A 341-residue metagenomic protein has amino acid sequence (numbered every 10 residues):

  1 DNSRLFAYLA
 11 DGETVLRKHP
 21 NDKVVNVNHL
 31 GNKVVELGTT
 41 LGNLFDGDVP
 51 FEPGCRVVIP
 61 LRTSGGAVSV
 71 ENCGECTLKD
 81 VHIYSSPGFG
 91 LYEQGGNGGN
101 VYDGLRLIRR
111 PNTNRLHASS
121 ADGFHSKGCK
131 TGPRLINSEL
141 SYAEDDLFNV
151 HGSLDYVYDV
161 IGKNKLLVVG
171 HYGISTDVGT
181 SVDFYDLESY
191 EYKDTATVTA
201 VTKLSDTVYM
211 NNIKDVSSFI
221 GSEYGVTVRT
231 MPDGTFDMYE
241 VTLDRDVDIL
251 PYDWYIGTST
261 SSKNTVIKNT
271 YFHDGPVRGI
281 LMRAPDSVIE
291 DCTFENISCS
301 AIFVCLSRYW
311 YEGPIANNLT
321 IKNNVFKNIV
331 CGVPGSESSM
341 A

Functional and structural regions predicted by a protein language model:
D1-Y84, E93, R109-H117, S141-K263: Extracellular polysaccharide-degrading/modifying enzymes targeting complex plant/algal/animal polysaccharides
S64-A67, P87-E93, R110-D122, T131 (+5 more regions): Short glycine/acidic-rich loop motifs that flank beta-strands on beta-rich extracellular proteins
V68-N72, D80, F89-G95, R134-E139 (+3 more regions): Short, T/G/N/S-enriched strand-turn elements that build extracellular solenoid repeat scaffolds
C73-T77, G95-V101, K130-R134, K263-V266 (+2 more regions): Short "repeat-start/strand-capping" segments in structured domains, especially the N-termini of parallel beta-helix
G128-Y142, Y185: Repeat-solenoid scaffold signature
H171, D253-T258, V277-R278, S307-P314: Short, contiguous acidic/charged loop-to-helix segments that flank catalytic cores in large enzymes
P285-S287, F294-Y309, A316-N324, S339: Active/binding-pocket-proximal capping segment
